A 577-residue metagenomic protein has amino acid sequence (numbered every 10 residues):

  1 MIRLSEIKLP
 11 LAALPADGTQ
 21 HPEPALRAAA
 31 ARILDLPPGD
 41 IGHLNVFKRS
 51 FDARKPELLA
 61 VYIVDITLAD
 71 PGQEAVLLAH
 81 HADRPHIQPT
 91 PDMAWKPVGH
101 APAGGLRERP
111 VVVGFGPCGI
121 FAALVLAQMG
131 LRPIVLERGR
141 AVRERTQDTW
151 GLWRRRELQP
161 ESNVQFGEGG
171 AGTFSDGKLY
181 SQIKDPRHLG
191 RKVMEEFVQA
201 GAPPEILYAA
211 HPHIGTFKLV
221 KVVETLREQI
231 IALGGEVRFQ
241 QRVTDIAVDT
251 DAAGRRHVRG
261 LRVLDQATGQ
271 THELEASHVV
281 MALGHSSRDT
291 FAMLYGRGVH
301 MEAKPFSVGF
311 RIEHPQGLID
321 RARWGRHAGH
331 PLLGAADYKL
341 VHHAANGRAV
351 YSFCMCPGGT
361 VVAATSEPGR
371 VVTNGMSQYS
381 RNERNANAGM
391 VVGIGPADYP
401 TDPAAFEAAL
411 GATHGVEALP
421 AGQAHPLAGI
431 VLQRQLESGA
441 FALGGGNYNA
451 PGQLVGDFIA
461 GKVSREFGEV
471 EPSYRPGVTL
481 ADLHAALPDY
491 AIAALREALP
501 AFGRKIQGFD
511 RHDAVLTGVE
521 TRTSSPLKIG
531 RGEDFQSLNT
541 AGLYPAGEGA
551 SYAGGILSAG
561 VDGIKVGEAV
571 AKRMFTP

Functional and structural regions predicted by a protein language model:
M1-A60, D65-F174, K178-E196, A200-P577: Residues forming the flavin
